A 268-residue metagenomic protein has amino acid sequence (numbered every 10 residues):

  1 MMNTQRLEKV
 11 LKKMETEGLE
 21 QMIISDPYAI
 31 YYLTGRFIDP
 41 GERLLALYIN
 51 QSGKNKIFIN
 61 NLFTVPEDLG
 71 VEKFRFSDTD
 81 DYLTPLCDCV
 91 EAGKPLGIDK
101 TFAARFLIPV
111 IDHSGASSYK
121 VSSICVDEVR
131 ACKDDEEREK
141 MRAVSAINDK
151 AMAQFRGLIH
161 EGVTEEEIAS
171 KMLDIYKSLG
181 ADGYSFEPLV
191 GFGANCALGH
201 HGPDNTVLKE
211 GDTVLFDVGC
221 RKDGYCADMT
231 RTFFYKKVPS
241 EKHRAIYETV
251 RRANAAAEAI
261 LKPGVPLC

Functional and structural regions predicted by a protein language model:
M1-C268: Active-site neighborhoods and metal-handling regions in enzymes and metal-associated proteins
